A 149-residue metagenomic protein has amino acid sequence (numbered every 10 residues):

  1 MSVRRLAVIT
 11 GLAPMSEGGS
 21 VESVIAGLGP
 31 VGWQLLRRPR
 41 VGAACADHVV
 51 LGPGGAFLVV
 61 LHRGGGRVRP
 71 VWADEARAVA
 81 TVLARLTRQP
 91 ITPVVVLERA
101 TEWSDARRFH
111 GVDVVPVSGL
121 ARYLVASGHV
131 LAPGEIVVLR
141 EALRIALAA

Functional and structural regions predicted by a protein language model:
M1-A44, G52-G55, R63-A149: Surface-exposed interaction regions that form or flank ligand-binding interfaces
V59: Conserved beta3 VAIK motif of the Hanks protein kinase fold
